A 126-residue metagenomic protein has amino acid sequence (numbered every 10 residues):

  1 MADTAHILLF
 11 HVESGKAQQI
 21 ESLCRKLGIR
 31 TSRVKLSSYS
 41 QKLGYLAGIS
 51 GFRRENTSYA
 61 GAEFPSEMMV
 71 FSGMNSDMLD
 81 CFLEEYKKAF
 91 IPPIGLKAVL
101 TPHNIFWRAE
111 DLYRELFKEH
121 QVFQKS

Functional and structural regions predicted by a protein language model:
M1-S50: N-terminal, charge-rich interaction modules
H6-I7, Q18-Q19, S32, L79-K125: Helix-rich interaction surfaces within compact, conserved domain-sized segments that mediate assembly or partner
F10, M68, S72-G73, A98-P102: Short, charged/polar micro-motifs that form catalytic or ligand-binding hotspots
S22-T31, G51-A62, L96-H103: Charged, low-complexity, helix/coiled-coil-prone segments
Y39-M68: Short, intrinsically disordered low-complexity segments
A47-R54, S72-M78, R108-F117: Noncatalytic linker/hinge segments flanking ATPase motor cores
S58-A89: Mid-chain, well-packed structural core segment of small domains
